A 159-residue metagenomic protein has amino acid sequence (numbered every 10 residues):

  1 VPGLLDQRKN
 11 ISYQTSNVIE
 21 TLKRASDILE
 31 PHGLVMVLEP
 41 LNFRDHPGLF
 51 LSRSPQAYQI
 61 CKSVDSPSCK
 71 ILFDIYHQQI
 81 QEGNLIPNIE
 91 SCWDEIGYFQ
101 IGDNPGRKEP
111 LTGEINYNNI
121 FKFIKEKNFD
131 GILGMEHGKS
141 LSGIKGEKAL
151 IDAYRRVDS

Functional and structural regions predicted by a protein language model:
V1-K70: Active-site acidic/histidine proton-transfer and metal-coordination neighborhood in alpha/beta enzyme cores
V35, L51-F73, H77-S159: Histidine-acidic metal/acid-base catalytic patches
